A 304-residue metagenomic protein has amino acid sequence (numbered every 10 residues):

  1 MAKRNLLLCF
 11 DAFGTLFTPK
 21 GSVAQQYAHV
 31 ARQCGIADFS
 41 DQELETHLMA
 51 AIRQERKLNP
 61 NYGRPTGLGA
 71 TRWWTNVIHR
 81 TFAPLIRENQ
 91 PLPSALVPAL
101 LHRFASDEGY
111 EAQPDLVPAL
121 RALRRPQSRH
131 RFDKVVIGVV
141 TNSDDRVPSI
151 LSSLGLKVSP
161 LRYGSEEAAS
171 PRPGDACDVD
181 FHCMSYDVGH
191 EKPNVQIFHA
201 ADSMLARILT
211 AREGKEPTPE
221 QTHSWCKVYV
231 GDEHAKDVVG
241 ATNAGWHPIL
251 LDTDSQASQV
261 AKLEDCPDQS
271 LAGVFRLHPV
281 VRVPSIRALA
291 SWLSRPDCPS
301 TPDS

Functional and structural regions predicted by a protein language model:
M1-A50: Active-site neighborhood of HAD-like aspartate-dependent phosphohydrolases
M1-N5, E88, V117, R121 (+1 more regions): Asp-based, Mg2+/Mn2+-dependent phosphohydrolase catalytic module
G21-Q25, P114, P118, Q196: Generic recognition of short, well-ordered alpha-helical segments
V23-A31, L48-I52, W74-F82, L100-A105 (+2 more regions): Hydrophobic alpha-helical core bundles mediating ligand binding, dimerization, or RNAP-core interactions
H29-Q33, P84, M204-I208: Active-site catalytic microenvironments for nucleophilic, acid-base chemistry
A51-L101: A metal-dependent, Asp-based hydrolase signature
K57, P98-F104, V179-H182, G273-V274: Short glycine/proline-rich turn/loop motifs
L68-R72, H102-V139, S149: Short, acidic loop-to-helix structural element flanking the phosphoryl-transfer center in phosphate-processing enzymes
